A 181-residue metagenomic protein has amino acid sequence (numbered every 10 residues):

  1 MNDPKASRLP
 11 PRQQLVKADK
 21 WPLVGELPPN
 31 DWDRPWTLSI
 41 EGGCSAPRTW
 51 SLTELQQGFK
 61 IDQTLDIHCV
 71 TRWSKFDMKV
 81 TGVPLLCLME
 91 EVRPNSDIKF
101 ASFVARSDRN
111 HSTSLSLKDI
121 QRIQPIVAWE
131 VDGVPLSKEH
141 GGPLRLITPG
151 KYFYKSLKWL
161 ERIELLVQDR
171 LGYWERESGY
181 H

Functional and structural regions predicted by a protein language model:
N2-H181: Structured, non-membrane catalytic/scaffold regions adjacent to prosthetic-group chemistry
